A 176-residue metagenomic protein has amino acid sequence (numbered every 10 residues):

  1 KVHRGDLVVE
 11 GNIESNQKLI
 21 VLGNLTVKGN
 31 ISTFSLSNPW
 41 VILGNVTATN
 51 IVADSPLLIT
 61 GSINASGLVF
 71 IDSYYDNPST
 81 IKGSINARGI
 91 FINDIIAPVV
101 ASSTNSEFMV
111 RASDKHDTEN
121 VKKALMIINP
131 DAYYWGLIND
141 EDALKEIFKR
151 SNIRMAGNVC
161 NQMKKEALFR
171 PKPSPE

Functional and structural regions predicted by a protein language model:
V2-H3, V9, S15, V21 (+13 more regions): Extracellular beta-strand solenoids
S37-N38: Acidic (E/D-rich), amphipathic helical modules within compact regulatory domains
D76-E176: Long terminal segments
